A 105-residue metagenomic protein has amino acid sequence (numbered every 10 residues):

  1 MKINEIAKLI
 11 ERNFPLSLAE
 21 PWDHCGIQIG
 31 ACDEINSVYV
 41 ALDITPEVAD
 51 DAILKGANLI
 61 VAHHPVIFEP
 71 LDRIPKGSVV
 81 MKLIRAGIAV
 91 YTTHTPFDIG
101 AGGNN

Functional and structural regions predicted by a protein language model:
M1-N105: Hydrophobic structural segments
